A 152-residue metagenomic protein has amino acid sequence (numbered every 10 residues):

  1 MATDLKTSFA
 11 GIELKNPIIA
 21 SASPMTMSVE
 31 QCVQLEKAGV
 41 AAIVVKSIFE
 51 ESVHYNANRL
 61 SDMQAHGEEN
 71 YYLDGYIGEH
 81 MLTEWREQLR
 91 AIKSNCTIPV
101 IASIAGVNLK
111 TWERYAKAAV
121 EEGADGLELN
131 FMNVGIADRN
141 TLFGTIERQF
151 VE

Functional and structural regions predicted by a protein language model:
A2-E152: Active-site entrance/lid segments in N-terminal catalytic domains of soluble metabolic enzymes
